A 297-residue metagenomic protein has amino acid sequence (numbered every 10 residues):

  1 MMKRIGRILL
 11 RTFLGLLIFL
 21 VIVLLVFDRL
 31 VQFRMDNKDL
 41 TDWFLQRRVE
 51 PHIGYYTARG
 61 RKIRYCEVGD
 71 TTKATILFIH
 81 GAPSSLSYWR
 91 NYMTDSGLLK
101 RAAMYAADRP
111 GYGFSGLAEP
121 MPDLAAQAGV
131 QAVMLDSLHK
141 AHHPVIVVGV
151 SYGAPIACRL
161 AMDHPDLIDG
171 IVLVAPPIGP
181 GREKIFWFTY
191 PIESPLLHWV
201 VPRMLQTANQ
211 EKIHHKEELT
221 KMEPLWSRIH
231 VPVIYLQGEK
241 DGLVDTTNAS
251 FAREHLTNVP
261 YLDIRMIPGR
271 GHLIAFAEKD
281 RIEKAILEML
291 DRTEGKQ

Functional and structural regions predicted by a protein language model:
L16-Y55: An N-terminal hydrophobic leader/cap segment in hydrolases
A82-T94: The serine-hydrolase catalytic nucleophile loop
S96, E239-L262: Conserved loop-alpha-helix segment in the C-terminal half of the alpha/beta-hydrolase fold that carries the catalytic
G97-G116: Conserved alpha/beta-hydrolase
A128-H143: Conserved acidic catalytic loop of the alpha/beta-hydrolase fold
P155-C158, M162, I171-L197: Flexible "cap/lid" loop of the alpha/beta hydrolase fold
I229, Y235-Q237: Short beta-strand/loop motif that positions the catalytic acidic residue of the alpha/beta-hydrolase fold
R270-K279: Catalytic histidine-centered segment of alpha/beta-hydrolase-like enzymes
